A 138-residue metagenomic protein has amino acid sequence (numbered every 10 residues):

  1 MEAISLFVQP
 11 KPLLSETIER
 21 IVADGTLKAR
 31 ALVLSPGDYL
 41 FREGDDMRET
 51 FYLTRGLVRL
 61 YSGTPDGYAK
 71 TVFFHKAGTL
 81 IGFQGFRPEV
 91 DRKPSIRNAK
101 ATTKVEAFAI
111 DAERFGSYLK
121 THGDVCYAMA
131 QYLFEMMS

Functional and structural regions predicted by a protein language model:
M1-S138: Cytosolic regulatory regions built on CNB/CRP/Popeye-like sensor folds
